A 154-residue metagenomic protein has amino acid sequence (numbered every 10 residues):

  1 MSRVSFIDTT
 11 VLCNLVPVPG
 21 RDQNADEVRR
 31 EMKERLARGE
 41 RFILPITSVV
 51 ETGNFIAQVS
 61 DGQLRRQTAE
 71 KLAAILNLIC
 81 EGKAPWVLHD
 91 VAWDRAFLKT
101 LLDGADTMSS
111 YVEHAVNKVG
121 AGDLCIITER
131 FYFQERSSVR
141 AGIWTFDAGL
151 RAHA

Functional and structural regions predicted by a protein language model:
M1-T47, F55-L72: Short, well-structured N-terminal submotif of metal-dependent ribonuclease cores
V11, S48, I126, G149-L150: Alpha-helix capping/helix-boundary segments
R30-A37, N77, T128-F131: Surface-exposed alpha-helical segments enriched in charged/polar residues
E51: Phosphate-coordination/substrate-recognition cap region in phosphate-metabolizing enzymes
K71-I79: Acidic, glycine-rich loop-and-strand cores that form catalytic or ligand-binding grooves in diverse globular domains
C80-G149: Active-site neighborhoods of divalent-metal-dependent phosphate/nucleic-acid chemistry enzymes
A152-A154: Short active-site loop/helix that positions an aromatic residue
